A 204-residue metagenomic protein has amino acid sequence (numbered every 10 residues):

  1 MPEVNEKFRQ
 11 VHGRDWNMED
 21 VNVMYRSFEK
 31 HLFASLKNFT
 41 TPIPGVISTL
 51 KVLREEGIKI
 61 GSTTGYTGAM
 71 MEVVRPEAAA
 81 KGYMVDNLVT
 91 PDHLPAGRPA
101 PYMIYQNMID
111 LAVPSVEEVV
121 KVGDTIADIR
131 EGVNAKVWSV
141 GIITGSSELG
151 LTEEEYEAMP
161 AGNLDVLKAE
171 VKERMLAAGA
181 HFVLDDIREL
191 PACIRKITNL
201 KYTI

Functional and structural regions predicted by a protein language model:
M1-V4, N107: Broad structural signal for hydrophobic residues in well-ordered alpha-helices, predominantly aliphatic
E3-G45, E56: Metal-dependent phosphoesterase signature
V11, I47, K51-E55, T67-I204: Asp-based, Mg2+/Mn2+-dependent phosphohydrolase catalytic module
